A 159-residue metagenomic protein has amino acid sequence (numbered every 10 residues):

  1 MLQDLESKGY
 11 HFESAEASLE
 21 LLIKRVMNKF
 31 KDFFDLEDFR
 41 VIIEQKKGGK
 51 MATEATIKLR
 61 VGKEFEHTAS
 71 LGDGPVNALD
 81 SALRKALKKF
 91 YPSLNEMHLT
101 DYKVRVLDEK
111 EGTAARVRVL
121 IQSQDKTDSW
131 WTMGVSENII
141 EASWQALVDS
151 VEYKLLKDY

Functional and structural regions predicted by a protein language model:
M1-Y159: Terminal or standalone catalytic/regulatory effector modules within metabolic enzymes and repeat proteins
